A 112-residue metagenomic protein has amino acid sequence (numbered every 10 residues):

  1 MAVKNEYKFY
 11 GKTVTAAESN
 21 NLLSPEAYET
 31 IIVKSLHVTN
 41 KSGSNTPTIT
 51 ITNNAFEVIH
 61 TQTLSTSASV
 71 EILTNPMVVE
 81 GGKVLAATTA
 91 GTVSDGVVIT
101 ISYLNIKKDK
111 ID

Functional and structural regions predicted by a protein language model:
M1-I31, S35, T89-D112: C-terminal interaction-tip segments
E29, A68, G81-K83, V97: Surface-exposed loop/turn positions
T39-T48, G91-V97: Extended, low-complexity, turn-rich repeat/linker tracts enriched in Gly/Pro/Ser/Thr and Asp/Glu that occur
S42-Q62: Short, surface-exposed beta-strand/strand-loop-strand elements in extracellular ectodomains
T63-S69: Short proline/glycine- and polar residue-rich coil/turn motifs
V70-P76: Exposed aromatic-hydrophobic patches
M77-V93: Noncatalytic modules at the cell exterior or secretory-pathway interfaces, chiefly beta-strand-rich lectin/adhesion
